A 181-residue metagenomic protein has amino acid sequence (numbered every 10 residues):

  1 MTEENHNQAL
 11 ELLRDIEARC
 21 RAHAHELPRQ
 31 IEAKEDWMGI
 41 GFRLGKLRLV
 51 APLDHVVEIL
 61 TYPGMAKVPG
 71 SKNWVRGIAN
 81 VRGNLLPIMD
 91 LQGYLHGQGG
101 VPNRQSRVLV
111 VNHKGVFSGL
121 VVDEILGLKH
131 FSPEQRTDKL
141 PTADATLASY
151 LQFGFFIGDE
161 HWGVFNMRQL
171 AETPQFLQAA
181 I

Functional and structural regions predicted by a protein language model:
M1-I181: An acidic, low-aromatic, low-complexity terminal/linker signal
